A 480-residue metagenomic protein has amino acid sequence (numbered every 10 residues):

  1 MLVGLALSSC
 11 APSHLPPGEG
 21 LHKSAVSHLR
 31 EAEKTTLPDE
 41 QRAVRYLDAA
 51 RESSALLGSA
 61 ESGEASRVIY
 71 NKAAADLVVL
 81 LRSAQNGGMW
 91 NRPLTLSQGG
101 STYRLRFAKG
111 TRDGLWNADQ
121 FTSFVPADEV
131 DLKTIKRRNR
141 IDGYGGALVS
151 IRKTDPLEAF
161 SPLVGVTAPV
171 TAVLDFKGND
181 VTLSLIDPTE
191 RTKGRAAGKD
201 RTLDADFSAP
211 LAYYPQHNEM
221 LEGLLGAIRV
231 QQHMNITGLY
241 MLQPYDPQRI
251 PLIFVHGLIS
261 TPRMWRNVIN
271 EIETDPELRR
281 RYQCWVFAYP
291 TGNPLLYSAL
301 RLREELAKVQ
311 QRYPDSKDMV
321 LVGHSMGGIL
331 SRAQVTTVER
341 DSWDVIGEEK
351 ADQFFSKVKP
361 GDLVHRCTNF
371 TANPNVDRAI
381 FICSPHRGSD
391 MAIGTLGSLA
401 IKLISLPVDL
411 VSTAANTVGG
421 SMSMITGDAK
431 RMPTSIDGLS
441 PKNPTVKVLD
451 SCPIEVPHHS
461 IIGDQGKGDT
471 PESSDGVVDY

Functional and structural regions predicted by a protein language model:
M1-S8: Bacterial N-terminal signal peptides
C10-L252, T261-N267, Q283-V286: Flexible, membrane-associating and regulatory peripheral segments of lipid-active enzymes
S27, E31-L37, Q41-V44, S53-V68 (+5 more regions): Serine-dependent carboxylesterase/thioesterase catalytic core of lipase-like alpha/beta-hydrolase/SGNH enzymes
Q231-Q232, L242-P247, C367-R378, R431-N443: Alpha-helix-centered segments that form part of catalytic cores
M234-L239, P262, E305-R312, K357-T368 (+1 more regions): A Trp-anchored, charged/polar loop motif used as the substrate-binding/catalytic surface of acyl/ester-handling
L242-Y245, T274-L278, Q310-D315, C367-N373 (+1 more regions): Surface-exposed acidic, glycine-flexible loop patches that form ligand/cofactor-binding and adhesion interfaces
R266-Y282: Short amphipathic alpha-helix adjacent to the substrate-entry channel of hydrolases
S405, V411-Y480: C-terminal subdomain of alpha/beta-hydrolase-fold enzymes, centered on the catalytic histidine and its supporting
